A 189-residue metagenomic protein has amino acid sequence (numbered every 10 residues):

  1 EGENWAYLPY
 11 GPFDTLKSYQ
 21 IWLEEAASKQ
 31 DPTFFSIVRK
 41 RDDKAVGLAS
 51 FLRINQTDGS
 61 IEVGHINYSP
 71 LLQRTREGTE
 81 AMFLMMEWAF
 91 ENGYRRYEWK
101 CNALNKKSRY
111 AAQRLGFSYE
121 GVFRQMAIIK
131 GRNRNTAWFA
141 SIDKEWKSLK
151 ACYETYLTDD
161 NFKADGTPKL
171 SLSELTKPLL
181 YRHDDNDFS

Functional and structural regions predicted by a protein language model:
E1-T75, W88, N92, R132-A137 (+2 more regions): GNAT-family acyltransferases
G78: Glycine-rich acyl-CoA binding loop
M85: Flexible ATP-lid and adjacent glycine-rich G1/G2 motifs of the Bergerat
E91-K100: Conserved GNAT acetyl-CoA-binding A-motif
W99-R109: Conserved beta-strand-loop-alpha-helix junction that forms the acyl-donor binding cleft
A111-A112, F139: Conserved active-site tyrosine of GNAT-family acetyltransferases
S118-R132: Conserved catalytic-core motifs of GNAT/GCN5-like acyltransferases
